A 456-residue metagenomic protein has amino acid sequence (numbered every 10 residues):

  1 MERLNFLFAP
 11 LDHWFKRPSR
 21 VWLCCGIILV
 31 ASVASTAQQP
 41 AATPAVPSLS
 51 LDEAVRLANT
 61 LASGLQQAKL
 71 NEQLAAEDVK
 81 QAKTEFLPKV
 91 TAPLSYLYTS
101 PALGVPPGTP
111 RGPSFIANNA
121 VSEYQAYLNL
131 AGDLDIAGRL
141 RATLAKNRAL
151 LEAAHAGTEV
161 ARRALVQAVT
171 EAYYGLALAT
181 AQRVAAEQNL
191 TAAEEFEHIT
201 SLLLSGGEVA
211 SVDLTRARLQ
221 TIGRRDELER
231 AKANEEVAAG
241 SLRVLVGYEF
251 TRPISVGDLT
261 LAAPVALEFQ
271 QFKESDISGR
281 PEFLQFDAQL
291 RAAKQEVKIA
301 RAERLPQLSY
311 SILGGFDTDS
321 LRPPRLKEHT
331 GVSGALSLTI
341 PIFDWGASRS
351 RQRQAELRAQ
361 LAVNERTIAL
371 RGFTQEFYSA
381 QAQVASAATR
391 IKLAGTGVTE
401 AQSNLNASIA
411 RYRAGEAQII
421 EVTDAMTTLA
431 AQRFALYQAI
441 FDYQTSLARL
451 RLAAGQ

Functional and structural regions predicted by a protein language model:
E2-R3, K16-R17, L23, Q38-T43 (+2 more regions): Acidic, low-complexity, intrinsically disordered peripheral segments
R20-S32: Bacterial N-terminal signal peptides
A37-S95, P101, D133-L134, F250 (+5 more regions): Bacterial Sec-pathway N-terminal export signals of envelope proteins
A41-P47, P93-N129, S255-F269, K298 (+1 more regions): Small/polar, glycine/serine/threonine/aspartate-rich low-complexity segments that form flexible
R56-Q66, Q73-K89, A120, Y127-A145 (+8 more regions): A glycine-/polar-enriched beta->alpha junction
T84, G223-F250, T396-Q456: Short segments within alpha-helical structural elements
E123-Q125, E171, R216, G331-S333 (+1 more regions): Transmembrane beta-barrel architecture of outer-membrane proteins
V160-I277, Q383, A387, T428-L429 (+1 more regions): Periplasmic alpha-helical coiled-coil/stalk elements that build and connect Gram-negative outer-membrane
